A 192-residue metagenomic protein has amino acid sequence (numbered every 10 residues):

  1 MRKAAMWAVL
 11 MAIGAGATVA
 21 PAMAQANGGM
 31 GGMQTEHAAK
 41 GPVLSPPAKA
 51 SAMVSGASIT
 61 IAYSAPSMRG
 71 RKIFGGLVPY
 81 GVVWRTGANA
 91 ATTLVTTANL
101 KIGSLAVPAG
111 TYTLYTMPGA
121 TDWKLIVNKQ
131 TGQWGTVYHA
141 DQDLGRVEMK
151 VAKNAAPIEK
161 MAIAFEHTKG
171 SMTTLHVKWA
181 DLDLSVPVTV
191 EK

Functional and structural regions predicted by a protein language model:
M1-V9: Bacterial N-terminal signal peptides that target proteins for export
A8-T18: Bacterial N-terminal signal peptides
I13, R69-R71, A106: Short hydrophobic/aromatic-rich motifs at helix boundaries and adjacent loops
T18-A24: Sec/Tat signal peptide C-region and signal peptidase I cleavage site
Q25-L77, T131-K192: Primarily secretory-pathway and cell-envelope proteins
V82-V137: Mid-length scaffold segments of soluble, non-membrane domains
